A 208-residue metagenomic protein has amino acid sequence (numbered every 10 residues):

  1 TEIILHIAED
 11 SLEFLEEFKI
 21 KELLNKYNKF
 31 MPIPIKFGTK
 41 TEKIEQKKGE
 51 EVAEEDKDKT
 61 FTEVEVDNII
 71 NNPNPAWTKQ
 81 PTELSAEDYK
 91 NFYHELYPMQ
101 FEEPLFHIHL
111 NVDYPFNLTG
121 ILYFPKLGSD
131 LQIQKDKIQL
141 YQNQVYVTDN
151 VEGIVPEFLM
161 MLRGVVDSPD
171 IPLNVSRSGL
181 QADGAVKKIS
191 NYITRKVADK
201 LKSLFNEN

Functional and structural regions predicted by a protein language model:
T1-I3: Conserved glycine-centered short motifs in functionally critical loops
A8-L12, F18-N208: GHKL/Bergerat-fold ATPase module in large chromosome/replication-associated machines
